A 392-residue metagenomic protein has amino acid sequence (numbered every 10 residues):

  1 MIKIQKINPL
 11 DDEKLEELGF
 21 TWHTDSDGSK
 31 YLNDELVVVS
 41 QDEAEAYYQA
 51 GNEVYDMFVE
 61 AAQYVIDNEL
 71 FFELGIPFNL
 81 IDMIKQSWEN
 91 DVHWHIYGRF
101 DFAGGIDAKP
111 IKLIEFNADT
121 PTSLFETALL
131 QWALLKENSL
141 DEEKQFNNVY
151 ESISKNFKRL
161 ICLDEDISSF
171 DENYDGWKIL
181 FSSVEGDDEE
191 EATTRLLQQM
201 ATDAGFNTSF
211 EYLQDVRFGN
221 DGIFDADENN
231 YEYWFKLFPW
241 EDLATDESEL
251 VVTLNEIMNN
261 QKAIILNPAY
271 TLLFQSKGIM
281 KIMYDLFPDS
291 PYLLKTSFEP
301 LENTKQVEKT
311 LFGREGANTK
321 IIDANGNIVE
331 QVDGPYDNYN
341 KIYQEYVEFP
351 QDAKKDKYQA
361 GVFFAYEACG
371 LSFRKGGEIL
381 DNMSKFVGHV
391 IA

Functional and structural regions predicted by a protein language model:
M1-A392: Preference for protein termini
